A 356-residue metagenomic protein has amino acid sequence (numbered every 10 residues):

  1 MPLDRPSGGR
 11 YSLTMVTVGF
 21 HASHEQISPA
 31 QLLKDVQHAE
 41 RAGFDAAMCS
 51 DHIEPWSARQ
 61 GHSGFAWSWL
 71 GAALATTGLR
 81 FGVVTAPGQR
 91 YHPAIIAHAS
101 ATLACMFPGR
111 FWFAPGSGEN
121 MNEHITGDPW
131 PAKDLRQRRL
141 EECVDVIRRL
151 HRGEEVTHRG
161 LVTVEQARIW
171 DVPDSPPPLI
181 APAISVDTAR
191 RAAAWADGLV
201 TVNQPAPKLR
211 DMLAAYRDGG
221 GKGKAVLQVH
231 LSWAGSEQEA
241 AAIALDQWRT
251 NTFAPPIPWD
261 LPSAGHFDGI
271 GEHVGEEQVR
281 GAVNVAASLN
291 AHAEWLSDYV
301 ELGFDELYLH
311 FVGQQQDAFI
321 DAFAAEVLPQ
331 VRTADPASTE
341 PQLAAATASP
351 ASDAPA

Functional and structural regions predicted by a protein language model:
P2-A356: Active-site-adjacent structural elements that line small-molecule/cofactor binding pockets in enzymes
